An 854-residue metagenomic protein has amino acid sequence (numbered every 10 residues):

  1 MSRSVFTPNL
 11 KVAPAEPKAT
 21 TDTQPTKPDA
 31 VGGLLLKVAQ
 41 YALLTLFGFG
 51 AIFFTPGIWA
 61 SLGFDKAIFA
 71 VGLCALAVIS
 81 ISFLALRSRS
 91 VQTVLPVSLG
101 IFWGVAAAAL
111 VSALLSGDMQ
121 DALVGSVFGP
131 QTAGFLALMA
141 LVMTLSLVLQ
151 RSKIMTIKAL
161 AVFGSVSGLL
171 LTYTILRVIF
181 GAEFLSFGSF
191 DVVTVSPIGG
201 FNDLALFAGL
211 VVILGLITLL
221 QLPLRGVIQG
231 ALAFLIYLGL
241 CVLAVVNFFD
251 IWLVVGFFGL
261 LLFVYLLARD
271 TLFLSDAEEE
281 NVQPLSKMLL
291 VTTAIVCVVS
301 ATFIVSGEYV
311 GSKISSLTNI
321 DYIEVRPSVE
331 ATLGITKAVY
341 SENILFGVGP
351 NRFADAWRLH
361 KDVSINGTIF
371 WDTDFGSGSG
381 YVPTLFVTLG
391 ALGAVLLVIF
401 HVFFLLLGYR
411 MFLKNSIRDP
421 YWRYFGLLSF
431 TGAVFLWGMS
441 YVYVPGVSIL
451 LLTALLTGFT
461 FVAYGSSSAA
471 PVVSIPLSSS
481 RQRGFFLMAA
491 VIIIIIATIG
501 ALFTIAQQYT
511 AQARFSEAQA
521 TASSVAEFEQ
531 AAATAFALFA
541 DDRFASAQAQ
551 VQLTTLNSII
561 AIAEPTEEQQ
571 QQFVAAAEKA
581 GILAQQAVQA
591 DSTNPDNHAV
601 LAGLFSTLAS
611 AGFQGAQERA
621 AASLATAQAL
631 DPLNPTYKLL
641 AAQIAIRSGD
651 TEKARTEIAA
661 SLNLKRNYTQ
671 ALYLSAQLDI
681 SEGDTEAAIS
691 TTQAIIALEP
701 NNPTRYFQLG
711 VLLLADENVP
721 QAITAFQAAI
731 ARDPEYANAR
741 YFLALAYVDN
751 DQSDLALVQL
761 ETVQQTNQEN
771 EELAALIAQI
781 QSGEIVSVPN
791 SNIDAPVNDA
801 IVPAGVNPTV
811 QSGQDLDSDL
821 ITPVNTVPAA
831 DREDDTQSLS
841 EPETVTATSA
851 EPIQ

Functional and structural regions predicted by a protein language model:
M1-Q131, M139-V166, S186, L214-L235 (+6 more regions): Transmembrane signal-anchor hairpin modules in multi-pass inner-membrane enzymes, especially those that act on
R3-V5, L110-S126, G168-L206, Y237-A244 (+2 more regions): Membrane-interfacial helix-loop-helix modules of multi-pass inner-membrane proteins that assemble, modify, or transport
A70-I79, I213-L214, L253-D270, V296 (+3 more regions): Transmembrane alpha-helices of multi-pass inner-membrane enzymes
R177-F180, C241-V255, G259-E342, P350 (+3 more regions): A membrane-periplasm/extracellular boundary helix in multi-pass inner-membrane enzymes that assemble envelope glycans
F184-V195, S315-P327, A331-I335, V339-E342 (+2 more regions): Interfacial juxtamembrane loops and adjacent helix segments that form the catalytic/substrate-binding surfaces
A511, D542-S546, P595-D596, P635-T636 (+6 more regions): Helix-start (N-cap) detector for alpha-helical repeat units in TPR-like alpha-solenoids, especially tetratricopeptide
